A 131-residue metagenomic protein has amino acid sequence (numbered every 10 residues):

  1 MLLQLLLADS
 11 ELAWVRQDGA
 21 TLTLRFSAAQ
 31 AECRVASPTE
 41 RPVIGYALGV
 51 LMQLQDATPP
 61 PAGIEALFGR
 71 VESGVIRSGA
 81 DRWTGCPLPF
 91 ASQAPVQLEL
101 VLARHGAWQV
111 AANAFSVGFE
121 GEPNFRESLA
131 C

Functional and structural regions predicted by a protein language model:
M1-C131: Surface-exposed, interaction-prone regions used to assemble/regulate multi-protein complexes
